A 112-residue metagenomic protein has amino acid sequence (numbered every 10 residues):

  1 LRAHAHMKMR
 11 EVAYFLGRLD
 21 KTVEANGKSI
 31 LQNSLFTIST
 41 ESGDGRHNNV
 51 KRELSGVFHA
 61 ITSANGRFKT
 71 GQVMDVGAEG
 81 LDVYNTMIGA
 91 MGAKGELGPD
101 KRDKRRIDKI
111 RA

Functional and structural regions predicted by a protein language model:
L1-A112: Ligand-binding pockets and gating/stacking loops
